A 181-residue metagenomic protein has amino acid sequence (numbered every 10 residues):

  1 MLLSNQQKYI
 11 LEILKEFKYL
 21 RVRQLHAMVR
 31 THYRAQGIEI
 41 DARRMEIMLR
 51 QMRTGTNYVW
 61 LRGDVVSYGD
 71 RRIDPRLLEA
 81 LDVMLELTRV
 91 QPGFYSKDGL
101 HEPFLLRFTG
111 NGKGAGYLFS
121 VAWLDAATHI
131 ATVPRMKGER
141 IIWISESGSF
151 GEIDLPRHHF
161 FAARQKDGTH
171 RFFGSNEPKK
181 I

Functional and structural regions predicted by a protein language model:
M1-R71: Nuclease-adjacent, charged terminal/linker segments that flank catalytic cores
E12, I40, L61, V90-P92 (+4 more regions): Hydrophobic transmembrane signal anchors and adjacent membrane-proximal interface regions, especially in viral
L14, L20-R23, T54-A131: Nucleic-acid-binding surface
K113-A122, M136-E146, H158-F161: Hydrophobic beta-strand segments of well-ordered beta-sheets in folded domains
H129-R135, P156: A short acidic, amphipathic alpha-helical/loop segment
S149-I181: Domain-level recognition of nuclease-like catalytic cores that cleave nucleotide substrates
